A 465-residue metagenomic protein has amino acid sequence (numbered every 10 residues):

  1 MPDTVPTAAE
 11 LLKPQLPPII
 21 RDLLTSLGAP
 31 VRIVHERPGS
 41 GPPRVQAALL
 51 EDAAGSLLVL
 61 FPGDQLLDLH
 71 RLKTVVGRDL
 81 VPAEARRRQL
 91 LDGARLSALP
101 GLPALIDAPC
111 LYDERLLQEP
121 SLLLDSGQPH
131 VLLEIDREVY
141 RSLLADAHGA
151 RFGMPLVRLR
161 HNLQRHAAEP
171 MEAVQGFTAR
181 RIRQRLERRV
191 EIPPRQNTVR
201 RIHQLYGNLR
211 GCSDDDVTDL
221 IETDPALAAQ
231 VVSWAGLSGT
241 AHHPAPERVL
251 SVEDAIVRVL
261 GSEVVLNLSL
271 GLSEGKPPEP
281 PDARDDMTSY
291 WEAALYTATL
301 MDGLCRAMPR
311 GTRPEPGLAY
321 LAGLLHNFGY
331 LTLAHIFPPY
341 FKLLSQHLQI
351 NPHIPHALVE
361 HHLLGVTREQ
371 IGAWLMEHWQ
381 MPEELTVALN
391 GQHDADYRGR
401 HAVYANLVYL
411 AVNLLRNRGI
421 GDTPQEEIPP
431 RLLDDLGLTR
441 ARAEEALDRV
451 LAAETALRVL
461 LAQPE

Functional and structural regions predicted by a protein language model:
M1-P2, N413, L432-E465: Terminal helices and disordered tails flanking the catalytic cores of nucleotide-processing hydrolases
P2-G176: Extended, low-hydrophobicity, polar/charged segments
R21, T25, L69-H70, R141 (+5 more regions): Short glycine-/small-residue-rich flexible loop motifs, especially phosphate/cofactor-binding loops
L24-P30, P309, Q380, G437: Glycine-centered loop/turn motif at secondary-structure junctions
I33-P42, T218-I221, E427-L433: Short secondary-structure junction/hinge motifs that connect adjacent elements
D68, M381-E383, T439: Helix N-cap / loop-to-helix initiation motif
G153-S345, H353-E426, P464: Conserved alpha-helical "signature site" that marks functionally important helical segments or helix/loop junctions
